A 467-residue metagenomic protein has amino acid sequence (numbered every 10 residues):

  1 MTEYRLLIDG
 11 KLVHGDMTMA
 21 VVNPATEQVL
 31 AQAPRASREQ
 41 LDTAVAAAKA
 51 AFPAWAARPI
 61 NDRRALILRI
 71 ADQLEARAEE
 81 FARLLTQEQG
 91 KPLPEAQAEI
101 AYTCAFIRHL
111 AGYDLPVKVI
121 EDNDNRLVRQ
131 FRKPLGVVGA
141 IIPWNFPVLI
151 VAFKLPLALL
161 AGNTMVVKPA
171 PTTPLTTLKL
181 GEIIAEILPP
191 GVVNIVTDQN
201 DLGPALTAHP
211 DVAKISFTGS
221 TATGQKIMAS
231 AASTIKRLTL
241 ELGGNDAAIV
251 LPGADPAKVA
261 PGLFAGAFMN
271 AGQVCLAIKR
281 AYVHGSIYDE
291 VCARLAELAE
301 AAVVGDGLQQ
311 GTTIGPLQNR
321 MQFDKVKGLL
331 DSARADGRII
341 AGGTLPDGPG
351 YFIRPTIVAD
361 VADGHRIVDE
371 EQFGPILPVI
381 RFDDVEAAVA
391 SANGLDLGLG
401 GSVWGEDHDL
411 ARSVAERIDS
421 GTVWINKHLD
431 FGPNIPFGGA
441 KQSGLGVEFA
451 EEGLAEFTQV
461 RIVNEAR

Functional and structural regions predicted by a protein language model:
M1-R126: N-terminal Rossmann-like NAD(P)+-binding subdomain of aldehyde/semialdehyde dehydrogenases
M1-T2, D16-M19, L149, I278 (+1 more regions): Short loop/turn microsegments at loop-to-beta-strand junctions
T26-Q32, V212, I249, V303 (+2 more regions): Conserved C-terminal structural/oligomerization subdomain of aldehyde/semialdehyde dehydrogenase
E27, R63, L85, I107 (+9 more regions): Residue-level signal for inorganic ion chemistry
V29-A36, A51-A57, A140, A248-L251 (+5 more regions): Short, well-ordered beta-strand elements within core beta-sheets of diverse protein domains
F52, A56, A71-A78, A82 (+19 more regions): Structural signal for hydrophobic packing residues in well-ordered secondary-structure cores of soluble enzyme domains
K118-K258, F382: Rossmann-like NAD(P) dinucleotide-binding subdomain of oxidoreductase/dehydrogenase enzymes
A222-A362, I425: ALDH superfamily catalytic-core signature
